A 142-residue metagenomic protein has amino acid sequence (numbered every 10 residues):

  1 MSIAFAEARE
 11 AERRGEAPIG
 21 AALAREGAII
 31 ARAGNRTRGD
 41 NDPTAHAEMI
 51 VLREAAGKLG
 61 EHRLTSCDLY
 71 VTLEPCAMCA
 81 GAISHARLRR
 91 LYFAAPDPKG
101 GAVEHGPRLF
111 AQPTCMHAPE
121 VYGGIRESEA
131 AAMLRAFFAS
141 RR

Functional and structural regions predicted by a protein language model:
M1-A11, P75-R142: Zinc-dependent deaminase
G15-I19, T65: Short, basic and Ser/Thr-rich N-terminal targeting/leader segments
I19-G27: Short beta-strand scaffold segments in enzyme catalytic cores
R25-E26, R53, T65: A cytosolic small-molecule/anion-sensing beta-strand core signal
G39-M49: A short, polar/charged loop-to-alpha-helix boundary motif
E61-L73: Immediate flanking context of iron-sulfur cluster ligation sites
